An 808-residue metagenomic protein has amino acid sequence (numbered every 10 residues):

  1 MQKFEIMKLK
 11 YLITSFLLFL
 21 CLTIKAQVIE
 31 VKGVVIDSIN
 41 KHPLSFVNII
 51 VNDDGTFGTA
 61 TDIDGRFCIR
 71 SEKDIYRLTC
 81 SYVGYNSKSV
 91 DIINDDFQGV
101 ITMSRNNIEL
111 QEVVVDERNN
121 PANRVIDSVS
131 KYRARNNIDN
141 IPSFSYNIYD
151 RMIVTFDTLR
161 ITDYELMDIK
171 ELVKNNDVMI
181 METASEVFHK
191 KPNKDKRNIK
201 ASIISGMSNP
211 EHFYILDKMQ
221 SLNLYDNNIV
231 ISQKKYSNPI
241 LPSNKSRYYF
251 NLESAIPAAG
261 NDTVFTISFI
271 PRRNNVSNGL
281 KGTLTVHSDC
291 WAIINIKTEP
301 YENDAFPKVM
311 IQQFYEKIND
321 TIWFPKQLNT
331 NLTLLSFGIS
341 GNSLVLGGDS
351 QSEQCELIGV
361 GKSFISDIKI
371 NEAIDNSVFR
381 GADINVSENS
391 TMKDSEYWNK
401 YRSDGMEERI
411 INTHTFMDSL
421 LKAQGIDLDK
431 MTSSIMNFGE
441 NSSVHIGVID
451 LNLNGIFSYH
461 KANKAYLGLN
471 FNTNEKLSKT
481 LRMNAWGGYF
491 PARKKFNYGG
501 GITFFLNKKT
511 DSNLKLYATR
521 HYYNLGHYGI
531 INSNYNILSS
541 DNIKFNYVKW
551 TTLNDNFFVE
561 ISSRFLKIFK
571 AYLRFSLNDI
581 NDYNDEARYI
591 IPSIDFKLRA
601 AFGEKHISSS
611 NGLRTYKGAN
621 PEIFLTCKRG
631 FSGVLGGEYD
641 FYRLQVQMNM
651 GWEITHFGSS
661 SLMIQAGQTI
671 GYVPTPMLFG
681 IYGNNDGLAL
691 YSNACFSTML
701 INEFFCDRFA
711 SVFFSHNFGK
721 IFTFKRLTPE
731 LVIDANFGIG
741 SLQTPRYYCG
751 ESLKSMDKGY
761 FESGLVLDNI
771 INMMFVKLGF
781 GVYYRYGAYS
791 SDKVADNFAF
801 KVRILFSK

Functional and structural regions predicted by a protein language model:
L22-E30: Beta-strand-rich domain onsets/edges
I29-V31, S38-D53, K73: Short, ordered, surface-exposed loop/turn motifs in non-cytosolic proteins
V31-D37, G65, I101: A short, amphipathic beta-strand motif
V47-V51, L78, V115, Y146 (+1 more regions): Hydrophobic beta-strand segments
V51-D54, R77-V90: A short, solvent-exposed loop/turn motif at the edges and junctions of modular extracellular/periplasmic domains
D54-R66: Short, acidic Ser/Thr/Gly-rich low-complexity loop/linker segments typical of extracellular and cell-surface proteins
N107-I108, E112-G279, L346-S458, V548 (+9 more regions): Structured extracytoplasmic
K234-Y236, F379-K808: Exposed, low-structure sequence patches enriched in small/polar residues
